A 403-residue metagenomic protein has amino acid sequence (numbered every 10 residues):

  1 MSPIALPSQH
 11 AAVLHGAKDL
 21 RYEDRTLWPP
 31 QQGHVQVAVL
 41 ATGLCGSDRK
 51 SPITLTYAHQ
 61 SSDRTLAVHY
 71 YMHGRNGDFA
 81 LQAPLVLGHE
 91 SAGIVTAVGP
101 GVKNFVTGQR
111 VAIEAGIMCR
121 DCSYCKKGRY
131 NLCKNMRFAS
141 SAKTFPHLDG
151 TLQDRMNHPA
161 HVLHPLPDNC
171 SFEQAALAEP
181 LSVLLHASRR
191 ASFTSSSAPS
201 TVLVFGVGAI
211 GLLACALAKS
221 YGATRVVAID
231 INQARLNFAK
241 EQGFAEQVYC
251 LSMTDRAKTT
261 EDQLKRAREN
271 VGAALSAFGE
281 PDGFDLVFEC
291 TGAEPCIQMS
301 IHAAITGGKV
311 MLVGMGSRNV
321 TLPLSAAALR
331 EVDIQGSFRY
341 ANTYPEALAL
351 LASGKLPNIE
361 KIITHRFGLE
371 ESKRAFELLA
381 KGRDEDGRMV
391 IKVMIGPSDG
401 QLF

Functional and structural regions predicted by a protein language model:
S2-P7, A11, Q298, A341 (+1 more regions): C-terminal hydrophobic helical "lid"/dimerization subdomain of Rossmann-like NAD(P)H-dependent oxidoreductases
H10, T201, T224-R225, K309 (+1 more regions): Residues at the starts of beta-strands that form the adenosine-phosphate
W28-G43, T56-S62, G74-S123, P167-N169: Glycine-rich beta-strand-centered segment in the early N-terminal region that forms part of a ligand/cofactor-binding
Y70, C119-F205: NAD(P)H dinucleotide-binding glycine-rich loop of Rossmann-like/cofactor-binding domains, especially the beta1-alpha1
V204-V207, K219-P295: Adenosine-nucleotide cofactor-binding segment
G211-L212: N-terminal Rossmann-fold NAD(P) dinucleotide-binding loop
K240, Y249-T254, E261, T291-K355 (+1 more regions): Glycine-rich phosphate-binding loop and adjacent beta-alpha segment of Rossmann(oid) nucleotide-cofactor-binding
